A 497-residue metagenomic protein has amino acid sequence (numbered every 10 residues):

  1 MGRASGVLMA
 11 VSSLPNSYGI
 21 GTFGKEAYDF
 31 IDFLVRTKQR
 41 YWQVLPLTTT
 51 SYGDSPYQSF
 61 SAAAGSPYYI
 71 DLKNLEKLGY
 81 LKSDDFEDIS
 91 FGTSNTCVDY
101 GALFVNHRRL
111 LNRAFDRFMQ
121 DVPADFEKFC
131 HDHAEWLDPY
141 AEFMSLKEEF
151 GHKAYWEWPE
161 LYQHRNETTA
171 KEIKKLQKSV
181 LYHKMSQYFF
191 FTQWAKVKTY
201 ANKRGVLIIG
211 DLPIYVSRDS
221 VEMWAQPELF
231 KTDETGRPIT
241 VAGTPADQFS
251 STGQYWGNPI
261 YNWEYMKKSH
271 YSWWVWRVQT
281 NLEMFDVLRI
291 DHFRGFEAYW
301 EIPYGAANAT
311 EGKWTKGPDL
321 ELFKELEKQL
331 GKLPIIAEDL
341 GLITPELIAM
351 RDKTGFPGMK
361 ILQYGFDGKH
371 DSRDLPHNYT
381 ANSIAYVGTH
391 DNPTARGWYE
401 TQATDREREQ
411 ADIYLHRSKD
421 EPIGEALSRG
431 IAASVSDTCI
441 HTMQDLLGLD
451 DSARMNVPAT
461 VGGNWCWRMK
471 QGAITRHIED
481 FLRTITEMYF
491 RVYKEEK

Functional and structural regions predicted by a protein language model:
M1-S12, K25-Y28: N-terminal regions that are enriched for targeting/export leaders and immediately downstream pro/stem segments
A10, N16, D54-F191, V216-I440 (+2 more regions): Alpha-amylase-like alpha-glycosidases and glucanotransferases acting on alpha-linked glucans and related
K25-T50, M284-F285: Catalytic domains of carbohydrate-active enzymes, especially glycoside hydrolases
V35, W194-N202, E327, R351-D352: Surface-exposed amphipathic alpha-helices with a cationic face
L45, L207-I209, P213, V287 (+1 more regions): Outer-envelope exported proteins of Gram-negative bacteria
H183, Q187-V216: Conserved, well-ordered alpha-helix/loop/beta-strand core segments that scaffold catalytic motifs
Q471-K497: Terminal-tail/helix-coil boundary detector
